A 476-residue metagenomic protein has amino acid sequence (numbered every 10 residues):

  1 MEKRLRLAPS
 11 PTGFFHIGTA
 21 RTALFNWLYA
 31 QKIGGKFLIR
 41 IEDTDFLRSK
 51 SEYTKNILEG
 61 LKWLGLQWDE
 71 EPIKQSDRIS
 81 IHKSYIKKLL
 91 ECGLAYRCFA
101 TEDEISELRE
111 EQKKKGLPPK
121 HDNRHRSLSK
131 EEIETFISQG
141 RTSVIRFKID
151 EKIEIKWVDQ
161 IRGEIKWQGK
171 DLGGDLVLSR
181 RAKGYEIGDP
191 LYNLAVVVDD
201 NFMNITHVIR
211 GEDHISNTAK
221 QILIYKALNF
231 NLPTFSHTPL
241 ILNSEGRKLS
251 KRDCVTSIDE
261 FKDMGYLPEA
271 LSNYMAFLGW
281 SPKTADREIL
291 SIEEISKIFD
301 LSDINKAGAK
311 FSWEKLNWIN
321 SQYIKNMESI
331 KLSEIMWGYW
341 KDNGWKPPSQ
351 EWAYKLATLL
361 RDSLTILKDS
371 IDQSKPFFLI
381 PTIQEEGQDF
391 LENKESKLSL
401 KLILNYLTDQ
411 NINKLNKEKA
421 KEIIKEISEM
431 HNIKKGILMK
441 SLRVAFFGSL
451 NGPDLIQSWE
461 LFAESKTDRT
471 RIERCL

Functional and structural regions predicted by a protein language model:
M1-L117, I187-D189, N217-F230, A270: N-terminal Rossmann-like or analogous alpha/beta NTP/dinucleotide-binding catalytic cores that position adenine
R6-P11, I39-D43, M203-V208, K425 (+1 more regions): Glycine- and acidic
F46, L228-I383, F447-L476: Catalytic adenosine-cofactor/nucleotide-binding cores of aminoacyl-tRNA synthetases and other
Y96-R97, T101-H237, L242-L249, S257 (+1 more regions): Active-site cores that bind ATP or allylic diphosphates and position pyrophosphate for catalysis
I153, R180-D189, S281-E288, T408-K414 (+1 more regions): Intrinsically disordered, low-complexity coil segments
G387-K419: Long, amphipathic alpha-helical coiled-coil segments characteristic of histidine-phosphotransfer scaffolds
I423-I433: Short, mixed-charge amphipathic alpha-helical segments
L442: Hydrophobic, well-ordered secondary-structure elements that form the walls of internal hydrophobic environments
